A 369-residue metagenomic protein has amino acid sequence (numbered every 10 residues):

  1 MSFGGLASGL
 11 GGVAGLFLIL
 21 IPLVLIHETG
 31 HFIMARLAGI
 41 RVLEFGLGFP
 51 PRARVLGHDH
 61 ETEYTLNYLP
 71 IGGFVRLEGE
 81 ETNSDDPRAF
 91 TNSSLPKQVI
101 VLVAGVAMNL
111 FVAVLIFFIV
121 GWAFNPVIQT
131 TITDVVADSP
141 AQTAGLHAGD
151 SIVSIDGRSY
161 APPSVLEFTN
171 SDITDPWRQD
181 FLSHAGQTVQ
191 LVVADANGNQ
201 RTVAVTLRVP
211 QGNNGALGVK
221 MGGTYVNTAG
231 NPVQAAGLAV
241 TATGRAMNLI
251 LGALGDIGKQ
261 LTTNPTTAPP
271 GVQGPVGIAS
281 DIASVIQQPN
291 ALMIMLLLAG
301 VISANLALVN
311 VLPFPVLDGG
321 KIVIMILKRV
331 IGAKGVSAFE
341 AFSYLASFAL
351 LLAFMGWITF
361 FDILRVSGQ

Functional and structural regions predicted by a protein language model:
S2-F3, A7, A89, S93-P96 (+4 more regions): Functional transmembrane alpha-helices
A7-D86, V309-I331: Small-residue-rich helix-interface/hinge motifs
L20-V24, N109, A113, V301-N310 (+1 more regions): Alpha-helical transmembrane segments of multi-pass membrane proteins
L25-I26, L37, T62-Y64, L69-D134 (+2 more regions): Internal alpha-helical transmembrane segments
H27-G30, L66, A141, G149-I152 (+8 more regions): Terminal peptide-recognition signature
M34, F124-N125, Y160, F361-G368: Juxtamembrane transmembrane-helix termini
G121-P162, E167: PDZ/PDZ-like domain segments forming the peptide/carboxylate-binding groove, activating on the N-terminal beta-strands
S154-V192: PDZ domains, with a preference for the canonical peptide-binding region formed by the helix
